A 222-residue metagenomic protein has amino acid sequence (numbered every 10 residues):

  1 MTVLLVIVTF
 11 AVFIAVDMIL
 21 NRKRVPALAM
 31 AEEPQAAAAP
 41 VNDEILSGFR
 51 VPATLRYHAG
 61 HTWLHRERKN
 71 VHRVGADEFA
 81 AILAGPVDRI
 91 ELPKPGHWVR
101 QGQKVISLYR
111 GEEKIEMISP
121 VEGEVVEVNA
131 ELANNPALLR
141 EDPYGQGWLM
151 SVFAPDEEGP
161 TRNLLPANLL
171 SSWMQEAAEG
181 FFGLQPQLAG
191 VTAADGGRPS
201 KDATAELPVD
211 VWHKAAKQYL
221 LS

Functional and structural regions predicted by a protein language model:
M1-S222: Contiguous, well-folded functional domains in the mature portion of proteins
